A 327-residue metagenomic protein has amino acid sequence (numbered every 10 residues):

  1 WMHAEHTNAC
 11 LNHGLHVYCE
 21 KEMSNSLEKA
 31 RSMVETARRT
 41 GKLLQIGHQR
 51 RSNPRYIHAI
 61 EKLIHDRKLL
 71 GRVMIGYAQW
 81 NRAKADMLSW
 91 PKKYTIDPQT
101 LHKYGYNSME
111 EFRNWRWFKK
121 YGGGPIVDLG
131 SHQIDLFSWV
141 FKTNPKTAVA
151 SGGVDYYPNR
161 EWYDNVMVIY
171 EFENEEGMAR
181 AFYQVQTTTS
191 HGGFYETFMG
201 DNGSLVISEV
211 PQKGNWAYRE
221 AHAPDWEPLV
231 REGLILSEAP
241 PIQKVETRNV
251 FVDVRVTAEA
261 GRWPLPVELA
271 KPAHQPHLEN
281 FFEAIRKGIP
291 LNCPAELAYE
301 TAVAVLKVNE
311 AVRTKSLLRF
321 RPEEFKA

Functional and structural regions predicted by a protein language model:
M2-E5, E28, S32, R51-P54 (+4 more regions): Extracytoplasmic/secreted proteins, especially bacterial periplasmic and envelope-associated proteins
A4-A9, K29-A30, Y56-I57, D86-P91 (+1 more regions): Short, solvent-exposed loop/turn and secondary-structure capping segments
A4-S52, K315: Beta-strand-loop-alpha-helix segment that lines the small-molecule cofactor/substrate pocket of alpha/beta enzymes
L15, K42-L43, M74, G177-A179: Short, well-ordered coil/turn segments that N-cap beta-strands
R39-I46, R50-R160, Y195-T197, K315-L317: Predominantly a Rossmann-like dinucleotide-binding segment in NAD(P)-dependent oxidoreductases
M109, D128-W139, P145, V149 (+3 more regions): C-terminal helical cap and adjacent loop that interface with cofactors, partners, or active-site loops
Y163, I169-E176, G200-D201: Active-site beta-strand termini and strand-to-loop segments that position acidic
R180-V185: Flexible, glycine/threonine-enriched loop-and-boundary segments that flank and lead into catalytic domains of large
